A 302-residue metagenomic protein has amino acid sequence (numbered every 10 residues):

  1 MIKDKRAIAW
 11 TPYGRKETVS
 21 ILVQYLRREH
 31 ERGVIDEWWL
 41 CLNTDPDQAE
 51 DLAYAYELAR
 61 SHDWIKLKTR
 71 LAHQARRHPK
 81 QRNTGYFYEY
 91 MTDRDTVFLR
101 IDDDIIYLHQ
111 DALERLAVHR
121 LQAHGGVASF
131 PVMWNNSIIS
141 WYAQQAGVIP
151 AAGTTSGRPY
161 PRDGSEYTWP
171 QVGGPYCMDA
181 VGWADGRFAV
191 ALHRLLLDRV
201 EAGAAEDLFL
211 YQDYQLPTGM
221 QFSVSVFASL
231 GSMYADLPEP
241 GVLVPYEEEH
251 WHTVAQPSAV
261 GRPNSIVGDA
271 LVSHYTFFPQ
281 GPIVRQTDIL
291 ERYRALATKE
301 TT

Functional and structural regions predicted by a protein language model:
I2-D4, I21-L22, C177-T302: C-terminal catalytic/acceptor-binding lobe
D4-A7, E29-L40: Short loop->beta transition adjacent to catalytic acidic/histidine clusters or analogous donor-positioning motifs
A7-K16: A conserved hydrophobic helix/loop-capping motif in glycosyltransferases and polysaccharide synthases
T11, D36-E37, L58-H62, M133 (+1 more regions): Long, low-complexity intrinsically disordered regions enriched in Ser/Thr/Pro/Gly
R15-V34, Q48-Y54: Short, well-formed alpha-helical segments that are part of the catalytic scaffolds of diverse glycosyltransferases
L40-R100, I106-L113: Active-site-proximal specificity loops/subdomain of glycosyltransferases
A112-R120, S129-P131: A short, amphipathic alpha-helix embedded in the catalytic core of nucleotide-handling enzymes
V127-I149: Short beta-strand-to-loop element that shapes/binds the nucleotide-sugar donor at the catalytic cleft/hinge
